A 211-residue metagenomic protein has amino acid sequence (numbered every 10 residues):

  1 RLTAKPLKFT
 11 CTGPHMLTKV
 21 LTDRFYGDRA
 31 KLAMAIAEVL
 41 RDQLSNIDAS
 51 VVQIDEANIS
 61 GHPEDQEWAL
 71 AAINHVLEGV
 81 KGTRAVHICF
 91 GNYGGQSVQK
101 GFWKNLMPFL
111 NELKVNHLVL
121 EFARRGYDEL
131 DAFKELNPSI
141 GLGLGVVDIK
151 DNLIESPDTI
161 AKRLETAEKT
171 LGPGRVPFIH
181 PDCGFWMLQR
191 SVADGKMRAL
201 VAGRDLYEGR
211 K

Functional and structural regions predicted by a protein language model:
R1-K211: Domain-level signal for soluble alpha/beta catalytic cores
